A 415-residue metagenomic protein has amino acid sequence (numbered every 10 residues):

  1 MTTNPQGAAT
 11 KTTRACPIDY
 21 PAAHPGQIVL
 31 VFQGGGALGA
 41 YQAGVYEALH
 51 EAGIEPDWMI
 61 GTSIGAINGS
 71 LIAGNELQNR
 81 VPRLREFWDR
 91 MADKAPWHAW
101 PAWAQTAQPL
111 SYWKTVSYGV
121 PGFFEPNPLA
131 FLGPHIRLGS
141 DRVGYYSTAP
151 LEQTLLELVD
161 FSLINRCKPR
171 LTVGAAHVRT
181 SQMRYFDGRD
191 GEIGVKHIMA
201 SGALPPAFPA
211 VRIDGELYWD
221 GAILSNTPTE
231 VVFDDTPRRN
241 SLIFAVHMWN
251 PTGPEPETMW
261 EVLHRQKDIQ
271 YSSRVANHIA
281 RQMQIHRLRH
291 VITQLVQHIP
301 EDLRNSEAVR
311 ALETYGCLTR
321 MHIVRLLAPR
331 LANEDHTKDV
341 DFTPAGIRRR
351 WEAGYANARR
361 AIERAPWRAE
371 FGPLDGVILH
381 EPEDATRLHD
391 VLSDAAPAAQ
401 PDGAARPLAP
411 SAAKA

Functional and structural regions predicted by a protein language model:
M1-Q27, P169, A175-R179: Small-residue-rich anion-binding loops in enzyme active sites
R14, I18, H24-V31, G36-V143 (+8 more regions): Patatin-like phospholipase
A23, N165-C167, G316-T319: Extracellular/periplasmic catalytic domains that process cell-envelope and extracellular macromolecules
E55-W58, E216, M321: Short active-site oxyanion
I60, G174, L242-V246, H322-L326: Hydrophobic/aromatic beta-strand patches that form the interior of the parallel beta-sheet core in alpha/beta enzyme
L132-R238, A245, T252-R265: Active-site gating loop/helix substructures
R142, P150, L155, R287-A415: C-terminal helical/tail subdomains of lipid-metabolizing enzymes
E257-I299: Acidic, Ser/Thr-rich peripheral helices and adjacent loops at domain boundaries
